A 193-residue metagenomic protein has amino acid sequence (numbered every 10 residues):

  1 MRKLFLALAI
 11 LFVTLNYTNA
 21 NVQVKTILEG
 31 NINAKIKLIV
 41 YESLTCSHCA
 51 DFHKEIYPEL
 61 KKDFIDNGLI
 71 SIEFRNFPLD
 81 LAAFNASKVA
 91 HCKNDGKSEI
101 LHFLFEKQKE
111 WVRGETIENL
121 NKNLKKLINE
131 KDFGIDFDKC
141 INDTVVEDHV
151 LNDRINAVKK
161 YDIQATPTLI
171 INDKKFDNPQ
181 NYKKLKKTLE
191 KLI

Functional and structural regions predicted by a protein language model:
M1-D80, F84, V146-K160, E190-I193: Extracytoplasmic thiol/disulfide redox context detector
P78-T166, I170-I193: Cysteine-centric redox/oxidoreductase cores and disulfide-bonded domains
